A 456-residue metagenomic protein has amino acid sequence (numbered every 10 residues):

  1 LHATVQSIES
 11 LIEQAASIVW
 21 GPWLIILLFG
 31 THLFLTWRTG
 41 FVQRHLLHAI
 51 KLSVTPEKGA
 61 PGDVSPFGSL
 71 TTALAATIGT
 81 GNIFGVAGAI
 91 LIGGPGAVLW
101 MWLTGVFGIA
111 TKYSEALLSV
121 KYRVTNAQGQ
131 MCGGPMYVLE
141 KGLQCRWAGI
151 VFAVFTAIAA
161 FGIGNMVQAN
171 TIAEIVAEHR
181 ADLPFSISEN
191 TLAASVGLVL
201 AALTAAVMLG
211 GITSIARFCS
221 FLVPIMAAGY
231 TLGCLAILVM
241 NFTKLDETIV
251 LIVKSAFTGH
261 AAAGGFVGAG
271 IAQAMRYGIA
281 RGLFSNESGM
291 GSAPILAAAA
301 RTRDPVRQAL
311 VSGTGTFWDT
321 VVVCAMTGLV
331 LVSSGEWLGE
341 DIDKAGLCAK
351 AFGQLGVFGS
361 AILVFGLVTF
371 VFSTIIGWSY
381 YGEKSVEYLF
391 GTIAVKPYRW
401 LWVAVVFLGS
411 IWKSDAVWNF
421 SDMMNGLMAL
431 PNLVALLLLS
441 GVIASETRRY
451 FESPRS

Functional and structural regions predicted by a protein language model:
L1-T80, I90-A97, G108, F407 (+1 more regions): N-terminal alpha-helical transmembrane segments of multi-pass membrane transport and channel/translocase proteins
I8, T39-Q43, G81-V86, P95 (+6 more regions): Transmembrane helix-loop junctions in multi-pass membrane proteins
I25-G30, S65-T71, C145-A159, V196-V199 (+6 more regions): Select transmembrane alpha-helical segments in multipass membrane proteins
L27-F34, R38-K51, T171-V176, L192-N241 (+4 more regions): Membrane-interface loop-to-helix entry segments
T31-T36, T104-G129, P135-M136, E140-N170 (+2 more regions): Helix-loop-helix module between adjacent transmembrane segments
F41-P66, G88, G94-V98, W102 (+4 more regions): Flexible loop linkers connecting adjacent transmembrane helices in multi-pass alpha-helical membrane transporters
A60-I92, L118-M136, E140-G142, V151-A157 (+2 more regions): Alpha-helical membrane segments and immediately flanking helix-loop junctions that form or couple to the substrate/ion
E115-Y122, L235-L251, G259, A263-F266 (+4 more regions): Extracellular/periplasmic helix-exit of transmembrane alpha-helices
